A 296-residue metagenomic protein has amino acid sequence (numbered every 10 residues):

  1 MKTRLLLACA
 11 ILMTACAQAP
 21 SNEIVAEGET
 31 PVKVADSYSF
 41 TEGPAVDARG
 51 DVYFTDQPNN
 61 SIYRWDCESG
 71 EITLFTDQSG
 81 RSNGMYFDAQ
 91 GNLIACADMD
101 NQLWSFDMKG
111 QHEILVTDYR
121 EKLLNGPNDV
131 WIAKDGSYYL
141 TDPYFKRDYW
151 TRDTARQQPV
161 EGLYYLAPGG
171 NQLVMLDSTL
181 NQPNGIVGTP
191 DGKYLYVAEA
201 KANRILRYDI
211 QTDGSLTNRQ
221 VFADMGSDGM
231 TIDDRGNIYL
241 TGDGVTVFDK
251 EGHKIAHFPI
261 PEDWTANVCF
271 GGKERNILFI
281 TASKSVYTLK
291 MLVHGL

Functional and structural regions predicted by a protein language model:
K2-A8: Sec-dependent signal peptide recognition, specifically the positively charged N-region followed immediately by
C16-L296: Sequence-structural signature of mature extracellular/luminal beta-sheet repeat domains, prominently beta-propellers
